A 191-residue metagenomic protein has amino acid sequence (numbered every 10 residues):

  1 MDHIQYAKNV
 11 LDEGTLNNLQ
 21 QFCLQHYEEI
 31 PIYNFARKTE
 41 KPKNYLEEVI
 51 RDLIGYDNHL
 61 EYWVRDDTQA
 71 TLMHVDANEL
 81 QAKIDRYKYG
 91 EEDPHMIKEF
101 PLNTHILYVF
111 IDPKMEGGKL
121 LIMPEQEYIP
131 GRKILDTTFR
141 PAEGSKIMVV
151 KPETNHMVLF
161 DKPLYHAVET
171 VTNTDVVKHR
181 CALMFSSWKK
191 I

Functional and structural regions predicted by a protein language model:
M1-L80, I84, K119: Non-heme Fe(II)/2-oxoglutarate
H59-E61, R65-I191: Catalytic core of non-heme Fe(II) oxygenases with the double-stranded beta-helix
